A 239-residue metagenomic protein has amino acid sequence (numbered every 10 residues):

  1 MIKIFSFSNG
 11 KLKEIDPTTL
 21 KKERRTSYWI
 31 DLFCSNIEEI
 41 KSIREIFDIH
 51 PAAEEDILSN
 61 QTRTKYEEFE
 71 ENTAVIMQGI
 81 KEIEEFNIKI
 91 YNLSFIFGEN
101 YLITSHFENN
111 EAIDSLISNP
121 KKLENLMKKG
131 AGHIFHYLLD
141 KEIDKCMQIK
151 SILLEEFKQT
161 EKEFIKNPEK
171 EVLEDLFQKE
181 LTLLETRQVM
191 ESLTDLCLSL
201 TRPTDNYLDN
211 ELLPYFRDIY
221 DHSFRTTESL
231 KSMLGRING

Functional and structural regions predicted by a protein language model:
M1-K129, S192, L196-L208: Helix-boundary and N-terminal cytosolic regulatory elements
R24-T26, I134, E171-V172: A short, structure-level motif marking secondary-structure boundaries and short turns
W29-I30, N125, I149-S151, R187: A short, ordered amphipathic alpha-helix with a cationic face
I90-L93, S118-Y137, I165-P168, T227-R236: Short flexible/disordered coil segments
N100, E142, S151-I152, K158-G239: Membrane-associated alpha-helical segments
E124-E142, C146, L208-Y215, I219: Long, non-coiled-coil amphipathic alpha-helical linker/lever segments that couple catalytic cores to other domains
